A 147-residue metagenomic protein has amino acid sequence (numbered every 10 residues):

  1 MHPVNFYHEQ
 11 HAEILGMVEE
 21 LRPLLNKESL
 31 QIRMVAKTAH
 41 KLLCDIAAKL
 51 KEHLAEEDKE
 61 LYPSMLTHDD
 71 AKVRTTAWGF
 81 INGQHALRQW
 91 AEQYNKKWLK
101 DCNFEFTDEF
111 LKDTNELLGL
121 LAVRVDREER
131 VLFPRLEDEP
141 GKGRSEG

Functional and structural regions predicted by a protein language model:
M1-G147: Small-residue-biased structural context
